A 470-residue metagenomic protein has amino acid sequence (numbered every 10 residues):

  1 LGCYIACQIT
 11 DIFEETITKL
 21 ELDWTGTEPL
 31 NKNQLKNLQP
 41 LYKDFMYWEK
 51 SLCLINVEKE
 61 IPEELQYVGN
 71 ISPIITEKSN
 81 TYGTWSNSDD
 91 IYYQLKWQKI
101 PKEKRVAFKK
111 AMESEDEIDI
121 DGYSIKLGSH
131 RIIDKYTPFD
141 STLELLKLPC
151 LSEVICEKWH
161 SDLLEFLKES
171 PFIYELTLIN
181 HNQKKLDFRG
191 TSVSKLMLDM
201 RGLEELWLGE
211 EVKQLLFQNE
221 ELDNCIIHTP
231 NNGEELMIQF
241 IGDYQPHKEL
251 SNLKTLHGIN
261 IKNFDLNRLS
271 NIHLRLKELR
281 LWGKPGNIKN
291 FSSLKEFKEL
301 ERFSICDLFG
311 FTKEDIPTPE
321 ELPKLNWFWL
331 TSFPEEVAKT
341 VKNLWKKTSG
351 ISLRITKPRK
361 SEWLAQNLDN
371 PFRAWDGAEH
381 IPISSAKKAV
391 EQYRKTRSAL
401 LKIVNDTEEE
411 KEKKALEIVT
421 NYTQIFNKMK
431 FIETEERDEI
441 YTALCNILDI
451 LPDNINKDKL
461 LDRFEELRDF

Functional and structural regions predicted by a protein language model:
Y4-F13: Short beta-strand-centered aromatic/proline hotspots
T16-D44: Short solvent-exposed strand/turn elements
Q39-E113: Long, low-complexity intrinsically disordered regions
V106-L266, N271-K339, N343-S361: Concave beta-strand-loop units of leucine-rich repeat
W282, C306, Q424, K428 (+2 more regions): Positions within ordered alpha-helical repeat solenoids
D315-P317, E321-K430, I440-A443: C-terminal capping region of solenoid repeat domains
S352, K357, E433-F470: Amphipathic alpha-helical binding modules
